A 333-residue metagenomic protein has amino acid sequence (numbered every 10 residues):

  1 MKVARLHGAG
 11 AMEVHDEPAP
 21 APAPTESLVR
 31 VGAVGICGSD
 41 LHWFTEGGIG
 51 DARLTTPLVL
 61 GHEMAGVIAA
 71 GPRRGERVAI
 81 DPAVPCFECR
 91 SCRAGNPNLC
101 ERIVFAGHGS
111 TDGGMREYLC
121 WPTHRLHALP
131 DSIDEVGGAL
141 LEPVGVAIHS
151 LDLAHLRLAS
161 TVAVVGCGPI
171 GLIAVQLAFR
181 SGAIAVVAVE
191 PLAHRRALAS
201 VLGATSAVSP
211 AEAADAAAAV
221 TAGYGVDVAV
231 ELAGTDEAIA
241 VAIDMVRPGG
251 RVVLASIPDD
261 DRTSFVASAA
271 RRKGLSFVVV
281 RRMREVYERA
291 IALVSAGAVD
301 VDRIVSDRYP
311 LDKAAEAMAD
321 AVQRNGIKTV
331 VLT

Functional and structural regions predicted by a protein language model:
M1, A240-D244, R284-T333: C-terminal hydrophobic helical "lid"/dimerization subdomain of Rossmann-like NAD(P)H-dependent oxidoreductases
P20-V34, I49-R90, P130-S132: Glycine-rich beta-strand-centered segment in the early N-terminal region that forms part of a ligand/cofactor-binding
C37-G38, P82-H127: Cysteine-cluster motifs in flexible loop/terminal segments that predominantly coordinate metals
E63, E76-R77, S91, P97 (+5 more regions): Residue-level marker of beta-strand positions
H124, I133-D215: Mid-domain Rossmann-like dinucleotide-binding core that forms the NAD(H)/NADP(H) cofactor-binding site
A213-G223: Short amphipathic alpha-helix with an adjacent loop that forms part of the alpha/beta core around
V226-V230: Short SAM/SAH-binding signature in class I
D236-A296, T333: Glycine-rich phosphate-binding loop and adjacent beta-alpha segment of Rossmann(oid) nucleotide-cofactor-binding
